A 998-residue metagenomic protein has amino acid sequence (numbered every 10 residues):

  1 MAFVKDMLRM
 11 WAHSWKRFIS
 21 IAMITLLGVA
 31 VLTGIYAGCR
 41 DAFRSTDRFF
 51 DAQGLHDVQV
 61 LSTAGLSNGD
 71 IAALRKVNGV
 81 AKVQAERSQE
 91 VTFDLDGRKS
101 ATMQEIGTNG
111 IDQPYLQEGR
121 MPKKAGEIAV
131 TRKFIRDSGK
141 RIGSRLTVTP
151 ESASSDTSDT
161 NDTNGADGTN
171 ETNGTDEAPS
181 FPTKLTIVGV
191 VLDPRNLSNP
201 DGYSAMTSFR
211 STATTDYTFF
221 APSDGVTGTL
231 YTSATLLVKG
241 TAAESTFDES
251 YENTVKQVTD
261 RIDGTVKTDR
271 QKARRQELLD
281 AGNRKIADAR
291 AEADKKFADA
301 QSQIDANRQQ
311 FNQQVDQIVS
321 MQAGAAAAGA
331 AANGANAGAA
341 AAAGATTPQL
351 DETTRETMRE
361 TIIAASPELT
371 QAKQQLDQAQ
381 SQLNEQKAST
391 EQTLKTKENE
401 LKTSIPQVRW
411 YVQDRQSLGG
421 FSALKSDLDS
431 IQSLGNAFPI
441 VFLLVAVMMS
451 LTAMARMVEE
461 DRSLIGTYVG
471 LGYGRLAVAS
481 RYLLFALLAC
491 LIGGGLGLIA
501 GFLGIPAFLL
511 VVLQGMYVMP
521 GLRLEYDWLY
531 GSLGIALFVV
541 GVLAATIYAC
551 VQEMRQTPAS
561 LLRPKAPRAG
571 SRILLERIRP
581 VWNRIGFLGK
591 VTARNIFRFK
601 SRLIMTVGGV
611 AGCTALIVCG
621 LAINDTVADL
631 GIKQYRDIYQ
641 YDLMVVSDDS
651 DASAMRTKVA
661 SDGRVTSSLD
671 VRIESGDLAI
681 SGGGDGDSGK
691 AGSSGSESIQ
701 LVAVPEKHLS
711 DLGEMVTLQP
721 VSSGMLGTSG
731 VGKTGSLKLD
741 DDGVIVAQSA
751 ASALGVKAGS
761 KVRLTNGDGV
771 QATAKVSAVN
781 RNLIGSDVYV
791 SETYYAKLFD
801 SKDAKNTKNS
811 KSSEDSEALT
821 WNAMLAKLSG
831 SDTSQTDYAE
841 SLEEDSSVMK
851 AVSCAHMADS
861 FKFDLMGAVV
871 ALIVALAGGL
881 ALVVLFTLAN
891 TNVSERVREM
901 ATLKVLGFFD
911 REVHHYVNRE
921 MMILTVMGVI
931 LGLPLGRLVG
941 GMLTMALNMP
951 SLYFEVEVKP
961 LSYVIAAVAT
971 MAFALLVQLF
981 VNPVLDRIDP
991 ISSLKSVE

Functional and structural regions predicted by a protein language model:
M1-A30, L483, S571-G612, N892 (+3 more regions): N-terminal Sec/SRP start-transfer signal
F3-L444, L630, Q634-L643, S736 (+1 more regions): Membrane transport/envelope proteins' first extracytoplasmic loop
S14, M448-L487, V884-T925: Interfacial "coupling" helices/loops that link adjacent transmembrane helices in transporter permeases
W15-D41, D57-Q59, L487, S601-T626 (+3 more regions): Short, strongly hydrophobic transmembrane alpha-helices
L451-R456, D461-S463, L487-M519, W528-R555 (+4 more regions): Small-residue-rich transmembrane alpha-helices
R555-I573, P983-E998: Short cytosolic juxtamembrane segments of multi-pass membrane proteins
F587-D741, Q748, S760: Juxtamembrane segments of multi-pass membrane proteins
K808, N822-M824, S841, D845-M949 (+3 more regions): C-terminal transmembrane helical bundles of large multi-pass transporters and their helix-start/helix-kink determinants
